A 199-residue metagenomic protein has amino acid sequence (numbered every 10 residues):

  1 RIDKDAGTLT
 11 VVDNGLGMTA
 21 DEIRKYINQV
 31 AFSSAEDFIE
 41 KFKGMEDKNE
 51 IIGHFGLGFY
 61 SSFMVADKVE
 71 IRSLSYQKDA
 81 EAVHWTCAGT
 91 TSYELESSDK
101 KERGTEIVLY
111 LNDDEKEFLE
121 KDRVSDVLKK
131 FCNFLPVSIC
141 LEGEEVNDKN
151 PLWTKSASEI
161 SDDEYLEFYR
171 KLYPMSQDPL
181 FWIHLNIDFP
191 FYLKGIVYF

Functional and structural regions predicted by a protein language model:
R1-F118, D126: GHKL (Bergerat-fold) ATPase N-terminal catalytic module, capturing the glycine-rich phosphate-binding loop and acidic
I51, V69-S92, N112-E117, D122-F199: GHKL/Bergerat-fold ATPase module in large chromosome/replication-associated machines
